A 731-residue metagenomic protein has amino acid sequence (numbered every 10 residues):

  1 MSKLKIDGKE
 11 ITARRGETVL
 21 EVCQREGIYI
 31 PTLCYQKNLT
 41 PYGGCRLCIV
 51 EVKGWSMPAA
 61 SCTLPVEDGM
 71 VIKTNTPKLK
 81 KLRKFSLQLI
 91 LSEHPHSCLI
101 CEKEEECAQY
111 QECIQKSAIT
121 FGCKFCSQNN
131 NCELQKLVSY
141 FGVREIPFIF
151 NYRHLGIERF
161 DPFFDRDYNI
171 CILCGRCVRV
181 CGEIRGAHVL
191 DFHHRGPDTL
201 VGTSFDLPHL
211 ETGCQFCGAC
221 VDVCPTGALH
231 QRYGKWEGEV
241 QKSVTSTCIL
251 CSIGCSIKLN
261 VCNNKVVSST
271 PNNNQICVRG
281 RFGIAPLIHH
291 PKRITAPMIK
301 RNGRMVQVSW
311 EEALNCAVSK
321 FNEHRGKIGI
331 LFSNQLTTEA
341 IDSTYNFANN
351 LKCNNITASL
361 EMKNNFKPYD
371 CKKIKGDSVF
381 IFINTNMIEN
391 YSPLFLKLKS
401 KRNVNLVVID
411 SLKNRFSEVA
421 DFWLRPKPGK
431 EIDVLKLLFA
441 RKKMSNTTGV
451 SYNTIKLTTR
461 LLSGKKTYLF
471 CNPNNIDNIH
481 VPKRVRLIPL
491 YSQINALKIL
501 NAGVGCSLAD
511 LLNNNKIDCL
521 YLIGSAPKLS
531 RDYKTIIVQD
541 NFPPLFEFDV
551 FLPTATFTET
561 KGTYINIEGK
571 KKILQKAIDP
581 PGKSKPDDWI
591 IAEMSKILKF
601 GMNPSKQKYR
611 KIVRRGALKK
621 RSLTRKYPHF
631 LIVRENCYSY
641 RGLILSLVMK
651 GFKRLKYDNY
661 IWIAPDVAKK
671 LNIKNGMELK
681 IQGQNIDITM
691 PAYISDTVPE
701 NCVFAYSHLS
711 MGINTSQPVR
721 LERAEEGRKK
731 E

Functional and structural regions predicted by a protein language model:
M1-E17, E21-Q24, Q36, E51-G54 (+5 more regions): N-terminal export/assembly segments and adjacent metallocofactor-ligating motifs of anaerobic energy-metabolism
I30, Y35-Q36, Y345, Y369 (+6 more regions): A cross-kingdom feature strongest in bacterial/archaeal respiratory oxidoreductases
Y35-Y42, L64-P65, R195, N675 (+1 more regions): Short, glycine-/polar-rich solvent-exposed loops and beta-turns at beta-strand/coil boundaries
T40-G44, V50-W55: Short acidic beta-strand-loop surface patches of small beta-rich interaction domains
T63-D68, P197-L200, A296, N414-A420 (+2 more regions): Short acidic (Asp/Glu) and glycine-rich catalytic loops that position anionic groups and cofactors
E104, C353-K363, L406-L412, K483-K498 (+2 more regions): A generic structural motif
I432-F470: Phosphate/pyrophosphate-binding active-site segments
L462-N513: A glycine-rich, hydrophobic/aromatic-adjacent loop/helix-cap motif
